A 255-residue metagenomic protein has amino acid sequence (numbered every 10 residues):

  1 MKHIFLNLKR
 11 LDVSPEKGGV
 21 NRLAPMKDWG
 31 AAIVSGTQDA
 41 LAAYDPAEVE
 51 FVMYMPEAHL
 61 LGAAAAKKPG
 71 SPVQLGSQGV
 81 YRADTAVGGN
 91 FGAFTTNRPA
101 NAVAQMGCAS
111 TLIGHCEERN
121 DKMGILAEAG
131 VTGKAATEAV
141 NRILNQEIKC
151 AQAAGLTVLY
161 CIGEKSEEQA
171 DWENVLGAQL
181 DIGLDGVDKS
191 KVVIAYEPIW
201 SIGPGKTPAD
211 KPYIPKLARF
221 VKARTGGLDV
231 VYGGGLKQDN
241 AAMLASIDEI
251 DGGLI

Functional and structural regions predicted by a protein language model:
M1-L75, R82-G88, S190-A195: Conserved N-terminal beta1-alpha1 strand-loop-helix module at the mouth
K2-K9, F51-M55, V73-Q78, A109-I113 (+4 more regions): Hydrophobic faces of well-ordered beta-strands that scaffold small-molecule active sites in alpha/beta enzyme cores
L6-D12, I113-D121, E164, D188-K191 (+2 more regions): Glycine-rich phosphate-binding active-site loops on the catalytic face of alpha/beta enzymes
R10-D12, M55-H59, G79-R82, E117 (+3 more regions): Active-site-proximal loop/turn and secondary-structure-junction residues that shape catalytic pockets, frequently
P56, V103, E197, L244: Conserved, mostly hydrophobic/aromatic
G79-T137: Glycine/small-residue-rich loop that forms an oxyanion/phosphate-binding "nest" at active or ligand-binding sites
C150-R224: Active-site rim beta-loop-alpha module in soluble metabolic enzymes
G235-I250: Catalytic cores of alpha/beta
